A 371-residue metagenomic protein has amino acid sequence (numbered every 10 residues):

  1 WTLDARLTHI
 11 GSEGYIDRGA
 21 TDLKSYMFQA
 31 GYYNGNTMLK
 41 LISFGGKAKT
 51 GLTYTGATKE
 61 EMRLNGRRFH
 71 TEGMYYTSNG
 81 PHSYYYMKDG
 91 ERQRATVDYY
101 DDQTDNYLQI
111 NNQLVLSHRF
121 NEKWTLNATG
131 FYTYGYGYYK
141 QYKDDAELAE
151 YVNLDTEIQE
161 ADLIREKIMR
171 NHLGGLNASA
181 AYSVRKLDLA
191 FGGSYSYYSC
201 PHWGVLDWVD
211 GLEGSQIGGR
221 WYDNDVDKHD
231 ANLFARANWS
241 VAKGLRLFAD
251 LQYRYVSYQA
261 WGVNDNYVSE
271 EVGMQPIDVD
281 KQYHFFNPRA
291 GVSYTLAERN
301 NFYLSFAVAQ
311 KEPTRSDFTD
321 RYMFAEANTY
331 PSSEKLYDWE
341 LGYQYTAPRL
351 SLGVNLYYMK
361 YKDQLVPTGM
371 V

Functional and structural regions predicted by a protein language model:
W1, G31-N34, H118, A181-V184 (+8 more regions): Residue-level signature of outer-membrane beta-barrel architecture
W1-G11, D17-T53, N112-E122: Transmembrane beta-barrel wall of Gram-negative outer-membrane proteins
H9-E13, N34-N36, G45-K49, Y132-Y136 (+7 more regions): Transmembrane beta-strands of outer-membrane beta-barrel pores
S12-I16, L23-S25, V97-D102, N111-V115 (+7 more regions): Extracellular loop and loop/strand-boundary signature of outer-membrane beta-barrel proteins
T21-S25, G56-G66, T71, Y142-N153 (+4 more regions): Flexible, surface-exposed loop regions and adjacent strand-edge segments of Gram-negative outer-membrane beta-barrel
M38-Q113, Q141-L163: Acidic/polar loop-and-plug regions of large Gram-negative outer-membrane beta-barrel proteins
N106-V268, S293-T295, G353-V354: Face-selective signature of the C-terminal outer-membrane beta-barrel domain
Y255-E270, D280, Y294-W339, S351 (+1 more regions): Surface-exposed extracellular loop regions of Gram-negative outer-membrane beta-barrel proteins, predominantly
